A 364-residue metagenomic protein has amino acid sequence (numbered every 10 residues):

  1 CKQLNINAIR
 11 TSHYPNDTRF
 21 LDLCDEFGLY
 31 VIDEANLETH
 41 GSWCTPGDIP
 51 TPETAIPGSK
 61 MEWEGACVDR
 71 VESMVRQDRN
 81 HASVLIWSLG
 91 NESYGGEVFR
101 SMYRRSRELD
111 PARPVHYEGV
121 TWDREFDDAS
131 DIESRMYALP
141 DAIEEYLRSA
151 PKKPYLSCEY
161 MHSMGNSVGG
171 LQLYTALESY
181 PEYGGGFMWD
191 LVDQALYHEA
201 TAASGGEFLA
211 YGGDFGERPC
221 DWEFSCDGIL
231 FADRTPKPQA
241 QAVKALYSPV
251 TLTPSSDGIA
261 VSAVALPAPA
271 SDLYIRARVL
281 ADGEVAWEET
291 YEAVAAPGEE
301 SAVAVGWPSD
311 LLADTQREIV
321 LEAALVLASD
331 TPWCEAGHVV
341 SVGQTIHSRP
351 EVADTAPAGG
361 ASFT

Functional and structural regions predicted by a protein language model:
C1-S256, A265-S271, R276-R278, D282-E284: Extended substrate-binding grooves/exosites of carbohydrate-active enzymes
A35, E289-Y291, G343: Short hydrophobic alpha-helix segments
K237, K244-L246, W287, E299 (+2 more regions): Residues that act as N-cap/strand-start positions at coil-to-secondary-structure junctions
G258-A293, A302-A304, T315-V326: Beta-strand-rich binding/interaction modules
E300-D310: Exposed aromatic-hydrophobic patches
D310-A353: Terminal connector regions
P350-F363: Acidic, serine/threonine- and proline-rich intrinsically disordered appendage/tail regions
